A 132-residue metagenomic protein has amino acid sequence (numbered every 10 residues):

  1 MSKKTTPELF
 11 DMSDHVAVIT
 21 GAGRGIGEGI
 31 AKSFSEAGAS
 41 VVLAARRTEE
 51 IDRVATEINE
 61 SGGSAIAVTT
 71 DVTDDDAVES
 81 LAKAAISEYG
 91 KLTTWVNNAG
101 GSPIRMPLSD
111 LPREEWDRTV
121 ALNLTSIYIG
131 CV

Functional and structural regions predicted by a protein language model:
M1-V18: Flexible N-terminal pre-Rossmann segment of NAD(P)-dependent oxidoreductases
V16, G23-G25: Conserved glycine-rich cofactor-binding loop
A39-R53: Conserved glycine-rich Rossmann-like NAD(P)H-binding loop of the short-chain dehydrogenase/reductase
T48-E49, T69-L81, R113: The beta1-alpha1 cofactor-binding region of Rossmann-like NAD(H)/NADP(H)-dependent oxidoreductases
N98-I104: Conserved NAD(P)H cofactor-binding loop of Rossmann-fold oxidoreductase domains
M106-L108, P112-D117: Substrate-binding pocket helix/loop in short-chain dehydrogenase/reductase
C131-V132: A short, exposed helix-loop element centered on a Lys and neighboring polar residues
